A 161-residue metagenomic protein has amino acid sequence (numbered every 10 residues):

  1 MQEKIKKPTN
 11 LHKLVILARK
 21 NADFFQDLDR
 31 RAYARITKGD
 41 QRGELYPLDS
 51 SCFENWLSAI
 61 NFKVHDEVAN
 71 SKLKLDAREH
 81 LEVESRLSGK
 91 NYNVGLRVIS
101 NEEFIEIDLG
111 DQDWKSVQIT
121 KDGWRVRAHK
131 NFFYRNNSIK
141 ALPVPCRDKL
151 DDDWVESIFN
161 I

Functional and structural regions predicted by a protein language model:
M1-L73: N-terminal accessory targeting/assembly segments
T37-Y46, K121-I161: P-loop NTPase catalytic core of nucleic-acid-dependent motor ATPases
R42-K130: Long, basic/Gly/Ser/Thr-rich N-terminal segments that mediate initial subcellular attachment or targeting
